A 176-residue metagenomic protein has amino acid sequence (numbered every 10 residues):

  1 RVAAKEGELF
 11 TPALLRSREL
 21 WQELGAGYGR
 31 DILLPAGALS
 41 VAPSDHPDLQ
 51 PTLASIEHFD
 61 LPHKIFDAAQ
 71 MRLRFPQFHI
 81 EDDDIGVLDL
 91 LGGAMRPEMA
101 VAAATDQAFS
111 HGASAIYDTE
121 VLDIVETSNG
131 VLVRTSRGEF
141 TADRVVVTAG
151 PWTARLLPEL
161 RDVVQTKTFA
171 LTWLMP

Functional and structural regions predicted by a protein language model:
R1-R74: Dinucleotide-binding Rossmann-like beta1-alpha1 core, especially the glycine-rich loop that anchors the ADP
L14-W21, A108, G150, F169: Short amphipathic alpha-helical/adjacent loop interface patches that line ligand and macromolecule-binding sites
A38, D84, K167-L171: Short hydrophobic/aromatic beta-strand or adjacent loop that forms the aromatic wall/cage of a ligand/substrate-binding
S40, L132, L171-W173: Conserved hydrophobic/aromatic beta-strand scaffold that supports enzyme active sites
P47, D123, W152-R155: Glycine-rich nucleotide phosphate-binding loop and flanking beta-alpha elements of Rossmann-like dinucleotide-binding
D48-L49, F75-D83, V125-L132: A short, glycine/Asx- and small/polar-enriched loop/turn that sits immediately N-terminal to a beta-strand
V87-R144, T148-A149: Helical element adjacent to the flavin cofactor pocket in flavoenzyme catalytic cores
G138-P176: Central helical "cap/lid" subdomain
